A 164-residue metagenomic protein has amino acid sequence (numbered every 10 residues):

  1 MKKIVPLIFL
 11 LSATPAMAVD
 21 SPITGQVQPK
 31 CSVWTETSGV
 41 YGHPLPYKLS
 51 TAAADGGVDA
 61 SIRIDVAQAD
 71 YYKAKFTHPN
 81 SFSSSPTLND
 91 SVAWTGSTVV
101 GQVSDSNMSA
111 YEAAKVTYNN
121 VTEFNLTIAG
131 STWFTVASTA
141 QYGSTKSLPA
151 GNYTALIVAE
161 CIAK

Functional and structural regions predicted by a protein language model:
M1-A18: Gram-negative bacterial Sec-dependent N-terminal signal peptides
K3, L7, V99, S131-T132: N-terminal export/ancillary region detector
I4-V5, S32, K75-T77, S109 (+1 more regions): Residue-level detector of intrinsically disordered/flexible regions characterized by low predicted structural confidence
L7-L11, E36, Q102-S106, N119: Compositionally biased, intrinsically disordered low-complexity segments
I8, Y72-A74, A114: Short, Φ-rich (hydrophobic/aromatic) sequence segments
A18-A93, E123-K164: N-terminal small/polar-rich segments of proteins
L88-S106: Short, surface-exposed beta-strand/strand-loop-strand elements in extracellular ectodomains
S104-I128: Extended, solvent-exposed segments with strong compositional bias
